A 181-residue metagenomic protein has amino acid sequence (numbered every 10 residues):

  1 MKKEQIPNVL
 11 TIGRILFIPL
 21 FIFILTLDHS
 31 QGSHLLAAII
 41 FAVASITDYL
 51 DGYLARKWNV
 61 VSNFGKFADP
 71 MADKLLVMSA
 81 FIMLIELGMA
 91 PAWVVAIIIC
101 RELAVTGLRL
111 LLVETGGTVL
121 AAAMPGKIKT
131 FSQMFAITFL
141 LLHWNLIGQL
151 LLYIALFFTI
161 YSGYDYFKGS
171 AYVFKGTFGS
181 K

Functional and structural regions predicted by a protein language model:
M1-K181: Alpha-helical transmembrane bundles and membrane-interface segments of multipass inner-membrane proteins
